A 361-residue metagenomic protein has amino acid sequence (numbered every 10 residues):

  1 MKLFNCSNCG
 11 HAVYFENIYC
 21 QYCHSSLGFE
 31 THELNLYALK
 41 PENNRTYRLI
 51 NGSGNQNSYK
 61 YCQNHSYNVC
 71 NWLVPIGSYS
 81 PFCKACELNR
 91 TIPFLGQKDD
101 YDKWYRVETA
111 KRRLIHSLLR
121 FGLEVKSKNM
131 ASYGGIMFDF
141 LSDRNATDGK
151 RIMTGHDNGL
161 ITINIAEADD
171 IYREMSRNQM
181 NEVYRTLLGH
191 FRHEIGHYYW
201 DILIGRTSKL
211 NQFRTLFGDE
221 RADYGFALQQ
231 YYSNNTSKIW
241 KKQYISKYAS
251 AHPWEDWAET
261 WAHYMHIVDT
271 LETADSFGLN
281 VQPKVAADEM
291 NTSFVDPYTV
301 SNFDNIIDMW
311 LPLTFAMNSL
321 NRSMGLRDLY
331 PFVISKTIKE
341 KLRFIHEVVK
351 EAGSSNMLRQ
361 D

Functional and structural regions predicted by a protein language model:
C6-C9, C20-C23, Y59-C62, C83-C86: Short cysteine-rich clusters marking metal-coordination/redox-active sites
G10-V13, L27, S66-V69, V74 (+1 more regions): Cys/His-rich microdomains that often coordinate metals
H11, S250-D361: Pan-zinc metallopeptidase signature
C20, R185-G205, A258: Active-site recognition of the HExxH zinc-binding catalytic motif
H24-L34, A85-L95: Short Cys/His-rich micro-motifs in 6-15 aa windows
F94, D102, R106-D170: Auxiliary, metal-adjacent structural segments of Zn-dependent hydrolase domains
I171-F191: Short pre-active-site segment immediately N-terminal to the catalytic Zn-binding motif
W200-E255, W261-D269: Post-HExxH zinc-binding segment in Zn-dependent metallohydrolases
